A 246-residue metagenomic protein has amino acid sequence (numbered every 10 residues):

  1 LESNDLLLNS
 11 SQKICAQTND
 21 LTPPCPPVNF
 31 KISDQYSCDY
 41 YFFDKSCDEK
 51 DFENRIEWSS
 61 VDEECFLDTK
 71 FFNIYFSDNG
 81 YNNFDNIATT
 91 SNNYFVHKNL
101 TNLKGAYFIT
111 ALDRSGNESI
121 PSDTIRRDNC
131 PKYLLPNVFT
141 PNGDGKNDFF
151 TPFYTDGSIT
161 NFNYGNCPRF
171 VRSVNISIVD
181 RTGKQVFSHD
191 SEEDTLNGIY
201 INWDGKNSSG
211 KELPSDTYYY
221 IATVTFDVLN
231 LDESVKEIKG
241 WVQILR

Functional and structural regions predicted by a protein language model:
L1-N9, V96-E118: Beta-strand-rich modules
N4-S11, N117-S122, V228-E237: Beta-sandwich strand segments
T22-V28: Proline-centered linker/hinge motifs at extracellular inter-domain junctions
C25, C47, D51, R126-R246: Short loop/turn motifs at secondary-structure boundaries
N29-Y41, V138-P141: Short, solvent-exposed loop/edge segments of extracellular or virion-exposed proteins
F42-L67: Conserved aromatic anchor
D68-N102, D194-L196: Recognizes extended acidic, P/S/T-rich segments that occur within or adjacent to Ig-like beta-sandwich modules
T69, N102-A106, V171, S215-T217: Extracellular Ig-like/FN3 beta-sandwich strand-entry sites
